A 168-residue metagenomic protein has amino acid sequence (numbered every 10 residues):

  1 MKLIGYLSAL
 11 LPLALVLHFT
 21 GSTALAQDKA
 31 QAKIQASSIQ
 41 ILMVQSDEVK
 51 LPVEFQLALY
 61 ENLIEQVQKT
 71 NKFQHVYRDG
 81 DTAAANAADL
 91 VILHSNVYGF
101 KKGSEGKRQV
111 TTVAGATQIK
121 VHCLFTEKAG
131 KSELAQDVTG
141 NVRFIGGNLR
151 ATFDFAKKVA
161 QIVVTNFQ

Functional and structural regions predicted by a protein language model:
M1-G5: Positively charged n-region of N-terminal signal peptides that target proteins for export
S8-T20: Bacterial N-terminal signal peptides
H18-K72, A135-N141, V164-Q168: A structural "domain/chain start" motif
D28, G80-K131, F144-G146: Surface-exposed short loop/turn segments
P52-E54, Q109, G147-R150: Short, solvent-exposed loop/turn segments at secondary-structure boundaries
K72-T82: Short, well-structured beta-strand/strand-turn elements
H75, K102-E105, T165: Hydrophobic alpha-helical membrane segments
A114-A116, T126-F167: Short secondary-structure boundary motifs at beta->alpha junctions and helix caps
